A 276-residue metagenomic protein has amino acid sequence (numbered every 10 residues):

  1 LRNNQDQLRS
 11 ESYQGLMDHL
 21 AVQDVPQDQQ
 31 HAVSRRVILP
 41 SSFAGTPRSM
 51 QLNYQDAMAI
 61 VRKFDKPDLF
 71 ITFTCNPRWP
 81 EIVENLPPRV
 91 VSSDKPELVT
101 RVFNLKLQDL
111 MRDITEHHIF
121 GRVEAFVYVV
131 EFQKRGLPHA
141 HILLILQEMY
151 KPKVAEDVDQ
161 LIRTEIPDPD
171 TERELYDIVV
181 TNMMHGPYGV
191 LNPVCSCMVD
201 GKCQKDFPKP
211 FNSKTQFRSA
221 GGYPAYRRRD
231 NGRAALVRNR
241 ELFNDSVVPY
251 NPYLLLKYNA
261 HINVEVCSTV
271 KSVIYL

Functional and structural regions predicted by a protein language model:
L1-Y275: Extended, structured polyanion-binding interfaces
